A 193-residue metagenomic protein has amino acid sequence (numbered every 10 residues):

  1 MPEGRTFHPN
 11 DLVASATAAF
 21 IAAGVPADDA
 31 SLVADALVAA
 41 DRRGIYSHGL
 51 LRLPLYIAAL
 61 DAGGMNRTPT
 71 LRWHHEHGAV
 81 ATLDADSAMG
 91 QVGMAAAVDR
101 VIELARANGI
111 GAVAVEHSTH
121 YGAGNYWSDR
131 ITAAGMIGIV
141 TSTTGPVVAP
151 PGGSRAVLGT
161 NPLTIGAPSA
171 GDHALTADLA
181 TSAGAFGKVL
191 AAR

Functional and structural regions predicted by a protein language model:
M1-A23: Generic N-terminal amphipathic, Lys/Arg-enriched alpha-helix
V38, G90-V92, A96-E116, M136: Alpha/propeptide regions of enzymes that mature by internal proteolysis
G49-L104: Active-site cofactor/substrate anionic-group-binding motifs, chiefly glycine- and Lys/Arg-rich phosphate-binding loops
W73-E76, A105-A107, T132, R155-G159 (+1 more regions): Solvent-exposed alpha-helices and their adjacent loops that cap or buttress functional pockets in soluble metabolic
L83-A85, G111-H117, G138-S142, A167 (+1 more regions): General beta-strand structural signal in soluble alpha/beta enzymes
S118-P150, R155-V157: Long, hydrophobic, well-ordered secondary-structure blocks that form the structural core and pocket-lining surfaces
V147-R193: Phosphate/diphosphate-binding glycine-rich loops and adjacent basic-rich segments that engage nucleotide
